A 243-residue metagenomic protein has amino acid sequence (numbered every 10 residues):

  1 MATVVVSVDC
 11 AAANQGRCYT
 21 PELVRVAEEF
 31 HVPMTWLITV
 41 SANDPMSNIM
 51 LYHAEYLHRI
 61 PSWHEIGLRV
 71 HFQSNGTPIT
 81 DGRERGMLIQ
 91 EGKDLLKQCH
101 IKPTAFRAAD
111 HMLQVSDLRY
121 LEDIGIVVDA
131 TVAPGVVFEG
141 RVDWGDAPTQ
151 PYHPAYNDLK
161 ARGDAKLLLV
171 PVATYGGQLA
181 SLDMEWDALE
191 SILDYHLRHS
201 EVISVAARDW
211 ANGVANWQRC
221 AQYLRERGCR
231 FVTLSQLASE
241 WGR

Functional and structural regions predicted by a protein language model:
M1-R59, Y223, R230: Active-site beta->alpha N-cap acidic-glycine motif
T3-S7, P33-T35, E65-G67, P103-A105 (+3 more regions): Structural preference for beta-strand elements that scaffold enzyme active sites
G16, Q114-L118, G213-W217: Short, well-ordered alpha-helical microsegments
R25, L57-R59, V115-V127, Q222-E226: Short, surface-exposed basic-aromatic patches at helix termini and helix-loop junctions that form
P33-S116, V132, V136-F138, T174-G176 (+1 more regions): Metal-dependent polysaccharide deacetylase catalytic core of the NodB/CE4 family, i.e., the active-site-bearing domain
T35, D44, L189-R243: C-terminal domain-boundary segment and adjacent tail
A108-H199: Active-site-adjacent pocket scaffolds in enzyme catalytic domains
